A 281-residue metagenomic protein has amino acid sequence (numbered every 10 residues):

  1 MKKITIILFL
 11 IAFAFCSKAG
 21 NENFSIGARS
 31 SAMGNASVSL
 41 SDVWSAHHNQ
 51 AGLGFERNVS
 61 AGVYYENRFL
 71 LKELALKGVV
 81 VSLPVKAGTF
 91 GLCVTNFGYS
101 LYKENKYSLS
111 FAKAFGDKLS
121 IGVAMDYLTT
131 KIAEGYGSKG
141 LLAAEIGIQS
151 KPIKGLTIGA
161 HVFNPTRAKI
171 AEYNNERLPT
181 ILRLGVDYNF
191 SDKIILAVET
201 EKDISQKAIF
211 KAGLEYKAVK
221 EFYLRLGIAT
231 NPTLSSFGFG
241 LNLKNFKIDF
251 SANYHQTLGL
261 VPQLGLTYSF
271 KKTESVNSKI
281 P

Functional and structural regions predicted by a protein language model:
M1-I4, D117: Positively charged n-region of N-terminal signal peptides that target proteins for export
I4-F15: Sec-dependent N-terminal signal peptides
K18-P281: Subset of outer-membrane beta-barrel
